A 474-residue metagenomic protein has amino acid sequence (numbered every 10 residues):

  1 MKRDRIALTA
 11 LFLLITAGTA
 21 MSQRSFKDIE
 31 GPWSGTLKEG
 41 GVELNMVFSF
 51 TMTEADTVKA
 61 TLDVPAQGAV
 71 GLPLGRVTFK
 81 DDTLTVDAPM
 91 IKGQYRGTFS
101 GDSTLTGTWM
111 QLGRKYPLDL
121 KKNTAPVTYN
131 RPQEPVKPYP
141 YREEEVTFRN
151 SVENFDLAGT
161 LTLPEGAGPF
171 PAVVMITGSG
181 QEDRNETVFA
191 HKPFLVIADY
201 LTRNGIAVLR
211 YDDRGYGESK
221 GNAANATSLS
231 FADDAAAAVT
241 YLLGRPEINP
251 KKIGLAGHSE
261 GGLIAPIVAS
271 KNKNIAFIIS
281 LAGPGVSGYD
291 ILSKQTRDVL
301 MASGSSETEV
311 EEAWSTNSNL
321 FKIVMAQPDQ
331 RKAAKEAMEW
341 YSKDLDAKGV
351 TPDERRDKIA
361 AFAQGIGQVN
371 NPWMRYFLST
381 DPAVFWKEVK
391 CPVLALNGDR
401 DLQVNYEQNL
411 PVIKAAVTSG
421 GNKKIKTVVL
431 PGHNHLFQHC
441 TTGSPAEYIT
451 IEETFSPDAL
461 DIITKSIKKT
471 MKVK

Functional and structural regions predicted by a protein language model:
R24-S100, T106-M110, P140, F194: Central antiparallel beta-sheet cores of small beta-barrel/beta-sandwich binding domains
A125-G168: N-terminal cap/lid segment of alpha/beta-hydrolase-fold proteins
P169-S179: Short beta-strand element of the alpha/beta-hydrolase
T187-V208: Short amphipathic alpha-helix adjacent to the substrate-entry channel of hydrolases
N225-P246: Alpha/beta-hydrolase active-site loop
E247-S259: Alpha/beta-hydrolase fold nucleophile elbow
I279-E388: Accessory cap/linker subdomain of secreted extracellular hydrolases
V389, A395-N397: Short beta-strand/loop motif that positions the catalytic acidic residue of the alpha/beta-hydrolase fold
